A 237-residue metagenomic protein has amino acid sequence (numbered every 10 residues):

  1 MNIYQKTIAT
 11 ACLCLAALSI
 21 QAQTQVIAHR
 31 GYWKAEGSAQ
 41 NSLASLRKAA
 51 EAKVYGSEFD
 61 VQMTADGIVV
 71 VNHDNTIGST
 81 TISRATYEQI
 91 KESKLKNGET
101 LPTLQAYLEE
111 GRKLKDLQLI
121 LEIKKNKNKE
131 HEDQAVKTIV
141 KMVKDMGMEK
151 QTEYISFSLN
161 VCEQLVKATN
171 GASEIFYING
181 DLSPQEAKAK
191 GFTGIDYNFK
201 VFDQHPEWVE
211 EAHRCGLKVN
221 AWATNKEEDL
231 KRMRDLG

Functional and structural regions predicted by a protein language model:
M1-T24: Bacterial Sec-dependent N-terminal signal peptides
A22-G237: Phosphate-group recognition and catalysis centered on beta-loop-alpha active-site segments
